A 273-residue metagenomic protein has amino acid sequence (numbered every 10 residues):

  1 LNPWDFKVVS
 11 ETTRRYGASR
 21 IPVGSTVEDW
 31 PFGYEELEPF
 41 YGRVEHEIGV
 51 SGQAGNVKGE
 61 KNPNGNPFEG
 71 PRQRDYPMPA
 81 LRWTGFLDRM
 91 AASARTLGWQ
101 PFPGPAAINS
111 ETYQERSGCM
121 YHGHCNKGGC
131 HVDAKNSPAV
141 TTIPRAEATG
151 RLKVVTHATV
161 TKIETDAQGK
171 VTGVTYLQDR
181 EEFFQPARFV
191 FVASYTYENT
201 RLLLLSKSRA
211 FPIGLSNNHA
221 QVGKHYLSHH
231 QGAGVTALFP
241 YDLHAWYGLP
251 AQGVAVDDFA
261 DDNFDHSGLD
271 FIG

Functional and structural regions predicted by a protein language model:
L1-T26, W30-Y34, H219-G273: FAD cofactor-binding and catalytic pocket of flavoenzymes
N2-K7, E28, G123, G128 (+5 more regions): Flexible, active-site-adjacent loop/turn segments at secondary-structure boundaries
W4-V8, Y41-G55, A94, G98 (+9 more regions): A generic secondary-structure signal for well-formed alpha-helical elements
V9-R14, A18-H157: Conserved redox-cofactor binding core of oxidoreductases
L37, E181-F183, A187, V254-A260: Short, hydrophobic/aliphatic alpha-helical segments
A92, V171, D179: Active-site or ligand-binding cleft "flap/edge" segments
T149, A158, K162-D166, V174-P250: Glycine-rich loop(s) and the adjacent beta-strand/alpha-helix scaffold that form part
